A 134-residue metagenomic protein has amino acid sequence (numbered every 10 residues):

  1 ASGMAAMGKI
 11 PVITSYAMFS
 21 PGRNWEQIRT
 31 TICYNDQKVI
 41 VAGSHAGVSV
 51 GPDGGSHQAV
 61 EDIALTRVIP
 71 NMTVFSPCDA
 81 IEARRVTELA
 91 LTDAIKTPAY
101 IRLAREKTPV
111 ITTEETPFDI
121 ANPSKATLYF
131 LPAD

Functional and structural regions predicted by a protein language model:
A1: Conserved, mostly hydrophobic/aromatic
M4-A133: Conserved thiamine diphosphate
